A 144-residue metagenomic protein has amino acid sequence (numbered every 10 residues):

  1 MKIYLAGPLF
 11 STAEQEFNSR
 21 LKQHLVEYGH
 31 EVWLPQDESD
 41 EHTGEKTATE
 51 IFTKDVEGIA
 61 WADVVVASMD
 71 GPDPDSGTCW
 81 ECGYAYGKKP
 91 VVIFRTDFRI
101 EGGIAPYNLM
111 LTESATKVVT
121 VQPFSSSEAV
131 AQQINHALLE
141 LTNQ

Functional and structural regions predicted by a protein language model:
M1-Q144: Conserved catalytic or regulatory cores that recognize and/or transform ribose-phosphate-containing ligands
